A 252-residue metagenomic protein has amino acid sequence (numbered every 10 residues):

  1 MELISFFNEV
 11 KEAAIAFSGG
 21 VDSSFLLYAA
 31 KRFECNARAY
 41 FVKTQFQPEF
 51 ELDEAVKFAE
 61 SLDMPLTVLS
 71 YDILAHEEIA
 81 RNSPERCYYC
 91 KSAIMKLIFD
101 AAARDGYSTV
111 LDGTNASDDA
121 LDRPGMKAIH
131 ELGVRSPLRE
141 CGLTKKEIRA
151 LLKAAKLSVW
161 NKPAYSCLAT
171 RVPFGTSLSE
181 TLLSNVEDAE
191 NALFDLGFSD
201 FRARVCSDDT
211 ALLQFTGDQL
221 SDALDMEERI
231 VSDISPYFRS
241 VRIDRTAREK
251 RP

Functional and structural regions predicted by a protein language model:
M1-A154, D195, A211, E228-F238 (+2 more regions): ATP-dependent adenylation/nucleotidyltransferase module used to activate substrates
R86, L178-T181, D222-M226: Alpha-helix N-cap and loop-to-helix initiation/capping positions
T144-K145, R149-A150, L157-S166, S199-D200: Short, structured loop/turn "capping" segments at alpha-beta junctions
K162-L182: Internal, active-site/partner-interface "lid" segment
E180-F201: Short amphipathic alpha-helix segments
G197-C206, D244: C-terminal boundary motif of the adenylate-forming
S207-D225: A short interface-forming secondary-structure element
E249-P252: Short, low-order "capping/linker" segments at domain edges
